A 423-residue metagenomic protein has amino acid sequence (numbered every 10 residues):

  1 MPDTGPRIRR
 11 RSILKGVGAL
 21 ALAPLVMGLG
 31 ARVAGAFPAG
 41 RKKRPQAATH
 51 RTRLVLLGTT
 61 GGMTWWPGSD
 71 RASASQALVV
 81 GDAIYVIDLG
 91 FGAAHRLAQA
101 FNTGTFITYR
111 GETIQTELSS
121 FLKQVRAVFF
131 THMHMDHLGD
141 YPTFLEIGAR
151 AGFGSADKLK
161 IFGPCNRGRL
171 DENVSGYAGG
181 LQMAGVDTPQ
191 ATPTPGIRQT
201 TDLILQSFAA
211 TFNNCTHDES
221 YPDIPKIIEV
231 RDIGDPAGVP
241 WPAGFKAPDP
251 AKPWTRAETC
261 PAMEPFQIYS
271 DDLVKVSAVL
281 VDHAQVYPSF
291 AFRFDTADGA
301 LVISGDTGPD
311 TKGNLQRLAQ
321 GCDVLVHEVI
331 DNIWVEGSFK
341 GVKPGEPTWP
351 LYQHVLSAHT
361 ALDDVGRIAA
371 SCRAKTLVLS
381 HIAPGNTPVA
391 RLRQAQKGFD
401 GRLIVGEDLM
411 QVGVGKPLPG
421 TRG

Functional and structural regions predicted by a protein language model:
P2-A21: N-terminal secretory signal peptides and thylakoid transit peptides that target proteins across membranes
D3-I8, V26-G299, A390-P419: Binuclear metal-dependent hydrolase catalytic cores
R9, P288-A291, D295-A300, T307-M410: Cap/insert and terminal regions of metallo-dependent hydrolase folds
K15-A19, R32, T116, H354 (+1 more regions): Generic signature of intrinsically disordered, low-complexity, basic-rich segments and short cationic peptides
G18, A149, V326-I330: Short amphipathic alpha-helical signal-transduction/dimerization elements
L57-T59, L89-G90, T131-M133, G305-D306 (+2 more regions): Active-site-proximal beta-strand/loop segments in catalytic clefts of secreted hydrolases
R422-G423: A polyampholytic, Gly/Pro-enriched intrinsically disordered region
